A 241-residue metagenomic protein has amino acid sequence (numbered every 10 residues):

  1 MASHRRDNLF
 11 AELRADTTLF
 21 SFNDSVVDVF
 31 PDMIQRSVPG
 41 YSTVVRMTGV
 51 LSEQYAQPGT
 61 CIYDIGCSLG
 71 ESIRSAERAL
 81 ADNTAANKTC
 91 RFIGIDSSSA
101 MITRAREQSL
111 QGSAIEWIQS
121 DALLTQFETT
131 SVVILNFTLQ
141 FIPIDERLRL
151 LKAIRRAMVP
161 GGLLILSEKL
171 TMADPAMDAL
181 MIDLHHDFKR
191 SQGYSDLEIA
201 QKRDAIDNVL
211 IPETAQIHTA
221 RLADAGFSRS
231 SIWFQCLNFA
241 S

Functional and structural regions predicted by a protein language model:
M1-L19: N-terminal auxiliary segments of SAM/dcSAM-dependent transferases
A15-F20, D24-V44: Class I SAM-dependent methyltransferase Rossmann-like catalytic core, especially the SAM/SAH-binding loop
P39-P58: Conserved alpha-helix/loop element of class I SAM-dependent methyltransferases that forms part of the SAM/SAH-binding
C61-L124: Class I SAM-dependent methyltransferase SAM/SAH-binding core
I134: A conserved beta-strand element that flanks and buttresses the S-adenosyl-L-methionine
L148-P160: A short glycine-rich, Lys/Arg-flanked "PGG" loop and its adjoining helix->strand segment in the class I
I165-S191: Conserved class I S-adenosyl-L-methionine
N208-A225: Short alpha-helix
